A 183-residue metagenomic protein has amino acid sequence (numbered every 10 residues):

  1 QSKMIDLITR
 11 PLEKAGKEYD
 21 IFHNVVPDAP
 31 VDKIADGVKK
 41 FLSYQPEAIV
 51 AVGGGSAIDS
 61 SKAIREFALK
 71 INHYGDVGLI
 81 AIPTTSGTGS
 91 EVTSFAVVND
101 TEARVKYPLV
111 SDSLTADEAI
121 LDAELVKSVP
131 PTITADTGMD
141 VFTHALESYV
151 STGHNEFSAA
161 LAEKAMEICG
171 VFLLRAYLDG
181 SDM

Functional and structural regions predicted by a protein language model:
Q1-A48: ATP/NTP phosphate-donor binding region
S2-M4, V31-I34, S56-A63, G89-V92: Short glycine/serine/threonine-rich phosphate/pyrophosphate-binding segments that cradle anionic phosphate groups
M4, I8, I21, K33-G37 (+5 more regions): General structural feature for long, well-ordered alpha-helical segments within catalytic domains of soluble enzymes
D6-R10, D36-G37, A63-F67, T93-V97: Short, glycine/charged-enriched secondary-structure capping and boundary segments
D20, A51, I120: Conserved beta-strand segments that form the floor/walls of ligand-binding pockets within enzyme and binding domains
F41-T84: A short, small-residue-rich loop immediately preceding and capping a beta-strand
F67-F157: A glycine/threonine-rich phosphate-anchoring loop and its flanking beta-alpha core in nucleotide/phosphate-binding
S148, T152-M183: Active-site segments that bind and position negatively charged phosphate/pyrophosphate groups
